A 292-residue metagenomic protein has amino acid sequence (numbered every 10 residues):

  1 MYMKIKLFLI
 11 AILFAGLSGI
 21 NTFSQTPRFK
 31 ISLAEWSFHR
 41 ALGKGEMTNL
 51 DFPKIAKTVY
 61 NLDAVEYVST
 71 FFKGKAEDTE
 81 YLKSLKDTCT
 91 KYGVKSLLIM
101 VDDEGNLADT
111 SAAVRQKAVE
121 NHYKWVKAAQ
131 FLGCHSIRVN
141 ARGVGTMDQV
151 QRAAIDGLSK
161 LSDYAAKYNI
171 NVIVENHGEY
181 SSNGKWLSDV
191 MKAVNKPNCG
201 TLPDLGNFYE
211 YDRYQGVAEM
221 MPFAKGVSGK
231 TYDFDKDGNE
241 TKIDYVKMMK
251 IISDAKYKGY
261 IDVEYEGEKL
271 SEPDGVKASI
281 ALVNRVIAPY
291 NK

Functional and structural regions predicted by a protein language model:
M1-P27: Bacterial Sec-dependent N-terminal signal peptides
G16, P27, K54, K83 (+2 more regions): Active-site acidic/histidine proton-transfer and metal-coordination neighborhood in alpha/beta enzyme cores
F23-D63, Y180-K292: Histidine-acidic metal/acid-base catalytic patches
F38, S69-G74, E104: Short active-site-proximal "capping" loops at secondary-structure junctions
A64-E66, L98, R138, I173 (+2 more regions): Conserved beta-strand positions in the central sheet of alpha/beta enzyme cores
S69-F71, E175-H177, E266: A short gly/proline-enriched turn/hairpin at secondary-structure junctions
